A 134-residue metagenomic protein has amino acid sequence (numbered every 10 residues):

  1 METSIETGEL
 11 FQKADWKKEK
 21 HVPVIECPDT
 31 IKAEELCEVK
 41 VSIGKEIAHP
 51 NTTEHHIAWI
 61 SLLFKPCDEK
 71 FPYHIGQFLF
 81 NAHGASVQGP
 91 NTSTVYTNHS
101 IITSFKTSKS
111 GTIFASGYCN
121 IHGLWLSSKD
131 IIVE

Functional and structural regions predicted by a protein language model:
M1-K32: Short, compositionally biased P/S/T/A/G/V-rich stretches that sit at domain boundaries
L36, S108-F114: Extracellular Ig-like/FN3 beta-sandwich strand-entry sites
S42-T53: Short amphipathic, basic-aromatic surface patches that mediate peripheral association with negatively charged
T52-I60: Short coil-to-beta strand junction motifs in C2/discoidin
Y73-P90: Solvent-exposed serine/threonine-rich low-complexity stretches and specific carbohydrate-binding patches
N91-I102: Aromatic sugar-binding surface patches on proteins that engage polysaccharides or sugar-phosphate polymers
I101-K109: Short, hydrophobic beta-strand segments
Y118-S128: Short acidic/polar inter-strand loop motif in beta-rich domains
